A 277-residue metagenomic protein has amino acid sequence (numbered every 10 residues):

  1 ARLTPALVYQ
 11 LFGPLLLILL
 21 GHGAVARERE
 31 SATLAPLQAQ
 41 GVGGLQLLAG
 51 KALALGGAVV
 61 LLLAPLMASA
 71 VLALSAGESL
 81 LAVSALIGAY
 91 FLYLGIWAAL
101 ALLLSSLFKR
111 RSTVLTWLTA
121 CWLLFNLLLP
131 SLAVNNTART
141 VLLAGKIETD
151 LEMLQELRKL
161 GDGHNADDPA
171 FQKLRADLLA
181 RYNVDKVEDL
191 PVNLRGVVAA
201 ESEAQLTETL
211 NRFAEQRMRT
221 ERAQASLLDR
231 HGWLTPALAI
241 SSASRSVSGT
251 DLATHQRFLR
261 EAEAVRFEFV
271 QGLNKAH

Functional and structural regions predicted by a protein language model:
A1-R2, S112-H277: Transmembrane alpha-helical segments and their membrane-interface loop/helix boundaries that make up the transmembrane
R2, A6, L81, A85 (+2 more regions): Alpha-helical transmembrane segments of integral membrane proteins
R2-R27, S31: Long, hydrophobic alpha-helical segments
A35, L48, L115-T116: Hydrophobic/aromatic positions within or immediately flanking transmembrane alpha-helices of multi-pass small-molecule
P36-L45: Short helix-to-coil transition segments within interhelical loops that connect adjacent transmembrane helices
G43-G44, S79, R111-V114: Membrane-helix interface segments
G44-L55: Membrane-interface alpha-helices at helix entry/exit sites of multi-pass transporters
A54-K109, I147-N165, Q172, A176: Secretory targeting signals
